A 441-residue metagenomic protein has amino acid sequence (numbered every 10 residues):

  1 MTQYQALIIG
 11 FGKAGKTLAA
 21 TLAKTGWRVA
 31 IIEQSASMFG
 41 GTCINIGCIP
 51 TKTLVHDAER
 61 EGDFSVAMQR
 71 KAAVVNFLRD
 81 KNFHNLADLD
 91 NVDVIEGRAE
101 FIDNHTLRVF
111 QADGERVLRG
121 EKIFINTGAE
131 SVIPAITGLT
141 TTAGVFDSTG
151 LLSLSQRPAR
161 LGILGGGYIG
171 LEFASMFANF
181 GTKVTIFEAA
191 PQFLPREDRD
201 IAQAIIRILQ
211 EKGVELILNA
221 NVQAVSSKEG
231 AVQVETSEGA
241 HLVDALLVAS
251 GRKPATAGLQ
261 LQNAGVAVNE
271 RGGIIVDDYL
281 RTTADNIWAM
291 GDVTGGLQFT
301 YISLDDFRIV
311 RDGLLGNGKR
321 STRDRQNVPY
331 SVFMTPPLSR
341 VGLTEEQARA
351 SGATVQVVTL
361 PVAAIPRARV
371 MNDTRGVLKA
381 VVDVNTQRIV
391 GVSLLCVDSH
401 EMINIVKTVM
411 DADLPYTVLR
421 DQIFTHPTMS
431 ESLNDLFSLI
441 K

Functional and structural regions predicted by a protein language model:
M1-G12, R157-G167: Beta1/beta-strand and adjacent pyrophosphate-binding region of the FAD-binding site in flavoprotein oxidoreductases
T2-Y4, S35, T42-V117, E197-L216 (+3 more regions): N-terminal Rossmann-like dinucleotide/flavin-binding domain of flavoprotein oxidoreductases that bind FAD/FMN
A6, F11-F77, M176-R196, E401: Beta1-alpha1 glycine-rich phosphate/pyrophosphate-binding loop at the start of Rossmann-like nucleotide-binding domains
I9-S37, T42, I49, T53 (+2 more regions): Flexible, glycine-rich terminal cap/loop adjacent to redox cofactors in electron-transfer oxidoreductases
G40, A73-D80, L152-S153, P158-G162 (+4 more regions): Rossmann-like dinucleotide-binding cores of NAD(P)H-dependent redox enzymes
C48, T127-K183, F187, E215-L216 (+3 more regions): Glycine-rich dinucleotide-binding loop and its adjacent helix/turn
D93-E96, E100-Q111, L118, G181-D278: A Rossmann-like FAD-binding core segment of flavoenzymes
T140-R157, A240-N317: FAD-site-proximal beta/loop scaffold in flavoenzymes
